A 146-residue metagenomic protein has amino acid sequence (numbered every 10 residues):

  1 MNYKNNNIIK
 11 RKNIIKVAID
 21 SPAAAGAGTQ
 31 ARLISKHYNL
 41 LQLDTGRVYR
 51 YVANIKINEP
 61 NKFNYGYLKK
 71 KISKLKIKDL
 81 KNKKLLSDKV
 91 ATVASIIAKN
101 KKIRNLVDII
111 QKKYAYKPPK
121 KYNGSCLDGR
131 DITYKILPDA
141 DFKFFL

Functional and structural regions predicted by a protein language model:
M1-V17: Extreme N-terminal, non-catalytic leader segments that precede Walker-type/kinase nucleotide-binding cores
V17-S35: Glycine-rich phosphate-binding P-loop
Y38, P138-D139: Short, structured coil segments at secondary-structure junctions
N39-D44: Conserved catalytic segments around the Walker B and adjacent sensor/switch elements of P-loop NTPase domains
T45-V48, L146: Generic beta-sheet signal
R47-L127, D131-L137: ATP-dependent small-molecule kinase phosphotransfer cores that center on conserved nucleotide phosphate-binding segments
S125, D141-F145: Short, well-ordered beta-strand core segments
